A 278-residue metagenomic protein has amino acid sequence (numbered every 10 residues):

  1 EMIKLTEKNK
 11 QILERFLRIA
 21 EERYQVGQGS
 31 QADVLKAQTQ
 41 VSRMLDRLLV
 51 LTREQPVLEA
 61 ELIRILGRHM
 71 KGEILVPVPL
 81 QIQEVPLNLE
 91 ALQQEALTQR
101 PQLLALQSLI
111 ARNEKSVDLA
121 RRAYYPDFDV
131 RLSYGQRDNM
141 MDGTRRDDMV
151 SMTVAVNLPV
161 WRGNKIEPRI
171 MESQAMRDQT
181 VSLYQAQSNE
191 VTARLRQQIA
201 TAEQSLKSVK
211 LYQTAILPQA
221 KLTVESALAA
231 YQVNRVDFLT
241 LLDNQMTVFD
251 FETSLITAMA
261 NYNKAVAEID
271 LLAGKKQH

Functional and structural regions predicted by a protein language model:
E1-E95, Q198-T201, S205, V248: Periplasmic alpha-helical coiled-coil/stalk elements that build and connect Gram-negative outer-membrane
E1-K4, E22, L58, A105-A120 (+2 more regions): Amphipathic alpha-helical coiled-coil segments
L51, P101, A258: Metallo-beta-lactamase
P56, L66, E73-V76, I82-R137: Acidic, glycine-rich loop-and-beta core segments that form the ion-binding/anion-interacting portion of active sites
L62, M152-L158, A258: Residues on the lipid-exposed face of transmembrane beta-strands in outer-membrane beta-barrel proteins
L104, A123-V150, N157-M171, R177: Small/polar (Gly/Ser/Thr/Ala-rich) solvent-exposed segments that form structured loops/beta-strands/short helices used
A273-Q277: Short cytosolic juxtamembrane segments of multi-pass membrane proteins
